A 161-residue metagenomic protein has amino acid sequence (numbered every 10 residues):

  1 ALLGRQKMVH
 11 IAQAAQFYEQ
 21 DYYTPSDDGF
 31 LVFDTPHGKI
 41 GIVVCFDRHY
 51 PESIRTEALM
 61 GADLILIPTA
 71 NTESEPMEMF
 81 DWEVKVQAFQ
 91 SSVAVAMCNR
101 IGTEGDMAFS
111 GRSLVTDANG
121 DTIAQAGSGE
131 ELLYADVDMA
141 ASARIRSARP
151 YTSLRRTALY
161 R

Functional and structural regions predicted by a protein language model:
A1-M60, E73-W82, S147-Y151: Active-site catalytic loop in hydrolytic enzyme cores
L2-G4, D121-I123, S142-A143: Short helix-loop capping/hinge motifs at secondary-structure junctions, enriched in acidic/polar residues
V9-A12, G102, A141: Active-site/binding-pocket entry motifs
T24, E83, V137-D138, S153 (+1 more regions): Residue-level signal for alpha-helical context at structural boundaries
V32-D34, V115, Y134-D136: Short, well-ordered beta-strand micro-motif
K39, R48-L133: CN hydrolase (nitrilase-like) catalytic-core segments centered on the catalytic cysteine and neighboring Lys/Glu
G129, D136-D138, R144: Structured C-terminal cap/extension of enzyme domains
S142-R161: A conserved C-terminal secondary-structure "cap"
